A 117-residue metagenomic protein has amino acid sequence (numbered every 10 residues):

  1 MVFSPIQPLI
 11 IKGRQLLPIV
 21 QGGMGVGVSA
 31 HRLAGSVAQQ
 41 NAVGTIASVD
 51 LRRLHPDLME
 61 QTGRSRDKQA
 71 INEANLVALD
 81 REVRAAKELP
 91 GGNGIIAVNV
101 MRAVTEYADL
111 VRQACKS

Functional and structural regions predicted by a protein language model:
M1-S117: Active-site entrance/lid segments in N-terminal catalytic domains of soluble metabolic enzymes
